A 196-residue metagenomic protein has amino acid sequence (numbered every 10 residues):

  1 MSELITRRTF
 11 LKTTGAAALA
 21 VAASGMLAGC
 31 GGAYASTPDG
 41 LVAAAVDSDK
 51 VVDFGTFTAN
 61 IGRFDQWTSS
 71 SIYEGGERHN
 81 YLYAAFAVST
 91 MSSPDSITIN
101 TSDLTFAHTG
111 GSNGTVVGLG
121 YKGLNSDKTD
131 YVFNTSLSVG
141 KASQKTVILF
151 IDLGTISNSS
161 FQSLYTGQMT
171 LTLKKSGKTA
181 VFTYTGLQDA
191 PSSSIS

Functional and structural regions predicted by a protein language model:
S2-L4, T13, G31-S196: Conserved functional micro-motifs across diverse proteins
E3, T9-C30: N-terminal export signals
